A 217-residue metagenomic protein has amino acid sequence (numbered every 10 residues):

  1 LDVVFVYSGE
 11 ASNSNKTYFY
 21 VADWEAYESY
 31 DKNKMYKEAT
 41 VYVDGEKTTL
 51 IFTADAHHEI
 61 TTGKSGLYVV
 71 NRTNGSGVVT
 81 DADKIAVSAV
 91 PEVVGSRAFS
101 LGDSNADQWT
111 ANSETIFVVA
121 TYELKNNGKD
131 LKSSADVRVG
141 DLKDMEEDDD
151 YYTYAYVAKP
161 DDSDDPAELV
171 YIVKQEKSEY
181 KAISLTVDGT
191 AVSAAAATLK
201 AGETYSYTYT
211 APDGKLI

Functional and structural regions predicted by a protein language model:
L1-I217: ...the same signal can extend to comparable exposed beta-sheet modules with similar sequence chemistry even outside
